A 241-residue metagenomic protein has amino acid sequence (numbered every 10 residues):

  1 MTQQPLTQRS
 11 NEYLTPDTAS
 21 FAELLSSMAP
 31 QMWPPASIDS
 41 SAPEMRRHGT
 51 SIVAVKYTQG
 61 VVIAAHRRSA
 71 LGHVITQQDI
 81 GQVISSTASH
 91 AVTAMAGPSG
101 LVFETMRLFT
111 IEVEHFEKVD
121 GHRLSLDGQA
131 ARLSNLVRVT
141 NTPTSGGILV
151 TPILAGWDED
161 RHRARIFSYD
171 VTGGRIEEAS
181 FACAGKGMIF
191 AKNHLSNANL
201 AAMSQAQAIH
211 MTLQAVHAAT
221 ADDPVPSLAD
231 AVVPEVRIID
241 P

Functional and structural regions predicted by a protein language model:
M1-P241: Long, low-complexity N-terminal extensions
